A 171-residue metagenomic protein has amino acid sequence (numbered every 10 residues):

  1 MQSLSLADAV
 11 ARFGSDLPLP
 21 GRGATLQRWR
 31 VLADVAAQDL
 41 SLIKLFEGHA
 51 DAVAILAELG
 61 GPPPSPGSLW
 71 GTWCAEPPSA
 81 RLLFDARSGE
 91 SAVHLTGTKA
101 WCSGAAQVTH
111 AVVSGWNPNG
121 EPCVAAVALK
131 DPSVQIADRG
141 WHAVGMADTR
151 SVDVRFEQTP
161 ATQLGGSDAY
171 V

Functional and structural regions predicted by a protein language model:
S3-Q107: Glycine-rich flavin
L42, K99-W101, S114, A137-V144: Flexible, glycine/proline-enriched loop segments at strand-loop-helix junctions that form or flank small-ligand binding
S68, Q107-T109, E121, G140 (+1 more regions): A generic structural signal for well-ordered coil/turn residues at beta-strand boundaries that shape enzyme active-site
L82, S103-A105, Q135-I136, Q163-G166: Short helix/loop capping segments that flank catalytic or ligand/cofactor-binding pockets
E90, W116-N119, L129-P132, E157-T162: Short loop segments at secondary-structure junctions
V93, C123-A125, V152: Short beta-strand segments
T98-D131: DPxDG-like acidic metal-binding loop motif
P132-P160, A169-Y170: Flexible, small-/acidic-enriched active-site or ligand-binding loops
